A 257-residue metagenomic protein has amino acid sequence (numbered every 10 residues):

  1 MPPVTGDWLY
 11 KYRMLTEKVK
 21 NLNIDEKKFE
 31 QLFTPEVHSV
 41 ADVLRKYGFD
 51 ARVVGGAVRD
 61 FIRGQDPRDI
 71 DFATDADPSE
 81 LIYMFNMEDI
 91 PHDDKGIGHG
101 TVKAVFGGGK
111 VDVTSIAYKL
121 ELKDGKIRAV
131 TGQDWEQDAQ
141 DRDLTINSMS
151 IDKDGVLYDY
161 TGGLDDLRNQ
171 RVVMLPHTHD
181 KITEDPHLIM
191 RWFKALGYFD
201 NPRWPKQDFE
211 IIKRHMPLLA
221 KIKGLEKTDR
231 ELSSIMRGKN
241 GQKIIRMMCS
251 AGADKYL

Functional and structural regions predicted by a protein language model:
P2-T5: Extreme N-terminal basic, low-complexity initiation segments that serve as generic localization/processing leaders
D7-L257: Catalytic cores of the polymerase beta-like nucleotidyltransferase superfamily and closely associated nucleotide
